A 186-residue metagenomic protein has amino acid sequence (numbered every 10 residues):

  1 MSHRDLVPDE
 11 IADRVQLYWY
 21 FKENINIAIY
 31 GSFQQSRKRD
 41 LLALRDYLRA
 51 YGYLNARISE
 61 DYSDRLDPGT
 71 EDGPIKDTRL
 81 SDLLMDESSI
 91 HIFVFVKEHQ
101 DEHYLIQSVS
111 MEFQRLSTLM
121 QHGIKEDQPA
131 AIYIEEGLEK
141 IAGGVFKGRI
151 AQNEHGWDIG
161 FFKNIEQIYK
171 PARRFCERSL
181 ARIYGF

Functional and structural regions predicted by a protein language model:
M1-F186: Conserved catalytic or regulatory cores that recognize and/or transform ribose-phosphate-containing ligands
